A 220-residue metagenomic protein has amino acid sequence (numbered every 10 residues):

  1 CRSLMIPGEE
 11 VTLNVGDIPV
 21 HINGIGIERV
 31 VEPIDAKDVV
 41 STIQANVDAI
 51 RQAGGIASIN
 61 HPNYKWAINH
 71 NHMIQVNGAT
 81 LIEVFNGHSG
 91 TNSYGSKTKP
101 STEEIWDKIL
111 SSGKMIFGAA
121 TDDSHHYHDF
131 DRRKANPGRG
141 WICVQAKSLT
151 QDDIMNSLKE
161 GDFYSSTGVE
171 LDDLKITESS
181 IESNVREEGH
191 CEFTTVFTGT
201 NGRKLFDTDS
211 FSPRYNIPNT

Functional and structural regions predicted by a protein language model:
C1-N60, K65-N71, Q75-G78, V84-W106 (+4 more regions): A metal-dependent hydrolase metal-coordination microenvironment
G113-I116, S124-T220: C-terminal functional module detector
